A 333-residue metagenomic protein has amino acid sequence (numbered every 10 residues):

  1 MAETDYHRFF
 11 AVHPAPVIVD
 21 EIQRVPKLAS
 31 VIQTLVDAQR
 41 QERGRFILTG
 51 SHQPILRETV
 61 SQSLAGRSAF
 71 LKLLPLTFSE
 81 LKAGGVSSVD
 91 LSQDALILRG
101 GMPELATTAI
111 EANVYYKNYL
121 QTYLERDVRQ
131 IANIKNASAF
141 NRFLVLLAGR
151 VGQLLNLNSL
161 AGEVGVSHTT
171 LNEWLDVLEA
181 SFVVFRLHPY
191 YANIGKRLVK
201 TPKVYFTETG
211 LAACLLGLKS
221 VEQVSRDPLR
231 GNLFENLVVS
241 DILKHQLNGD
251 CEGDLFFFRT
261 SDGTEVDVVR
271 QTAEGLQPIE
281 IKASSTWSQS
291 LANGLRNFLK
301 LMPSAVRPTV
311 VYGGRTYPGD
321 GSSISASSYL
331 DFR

Functional and structural regions predicted by a protein language model:
M1-P16: Short glycine-rich substrate-engagement loop in P-loop NTPases that contacts/grips substrate
V12-L28: Conserved P-loop NTPase "ATPase switch" module shared by AAA+ and STAND
I18, R45-S51, K72: Structural recognition of the conserved hydrophobic beta-strand(s) that form the central parallel beta-sheet of P-loop
A29-L48, P54, S61-Q62: Conserved catalytic/switch belt of AAA+ P-loop NTPases
S51-Q53, R57-N158, V183: Interdomain motor-coupling "hinge/lid" segment immediately C-terminal to the ATP-binding subdomain of NTP-driven enzymes
P75, G314-R333: Domain-level recognition of nuclease-like catalytic cores that cleave nucleotide substrates
I110-L276: Accessory nucleic acid-recognition modules appended to NTPase machines
P278-T286: Active-site ExK catalytic segment of metal-dependent nucleases
